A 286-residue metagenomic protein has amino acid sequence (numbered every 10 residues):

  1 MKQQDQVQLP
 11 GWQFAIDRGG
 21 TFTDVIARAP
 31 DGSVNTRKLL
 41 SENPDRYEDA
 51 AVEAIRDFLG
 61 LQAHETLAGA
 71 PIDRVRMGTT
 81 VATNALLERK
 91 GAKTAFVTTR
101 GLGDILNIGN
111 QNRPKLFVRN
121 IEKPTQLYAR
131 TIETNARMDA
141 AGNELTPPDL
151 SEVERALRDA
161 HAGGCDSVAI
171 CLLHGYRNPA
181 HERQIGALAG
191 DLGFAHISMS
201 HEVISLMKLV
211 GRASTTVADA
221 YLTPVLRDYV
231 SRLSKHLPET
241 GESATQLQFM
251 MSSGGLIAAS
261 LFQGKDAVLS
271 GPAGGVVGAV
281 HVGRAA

Functional and structural regions predicted by a protein language model:
K2-A286: N-terminally biased helix-coil "hinge/interface" segments that flank
